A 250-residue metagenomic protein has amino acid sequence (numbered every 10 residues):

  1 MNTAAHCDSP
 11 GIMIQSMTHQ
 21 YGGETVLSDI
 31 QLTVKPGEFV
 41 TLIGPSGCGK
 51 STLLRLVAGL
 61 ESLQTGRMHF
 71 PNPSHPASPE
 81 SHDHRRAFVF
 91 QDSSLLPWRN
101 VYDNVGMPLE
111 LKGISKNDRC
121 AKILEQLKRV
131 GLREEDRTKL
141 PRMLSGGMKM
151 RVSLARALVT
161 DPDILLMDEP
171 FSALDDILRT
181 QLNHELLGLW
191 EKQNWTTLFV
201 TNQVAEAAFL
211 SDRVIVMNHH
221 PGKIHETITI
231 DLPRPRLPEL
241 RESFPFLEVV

Functional and structural regions predicted by a protein language model:
I43-P45: The feature captures the beta-strand-to-loop junction immediately N-terminal to the Walker
A58: Helix-to-loop junction immediately C-terminal to a conserved catalytic motif
P73-D92, W98-R99, L111, K116-C120 (+1 more regions): ABC ATPase NBD coupling module
Y102-E110, C120, L124, T229: Short helical segment in ABC ATPase nucleotide-binding domains corresponding to the A-loop/adjacent helical element
N117-E135, G188: Conserved ABC ATPase "signature" region
L140-L144, M148: Conserved ABC ATPase signature
L154: Hydrophobic anchor residue at the start of the ABC signature
T160: Conserved signature/switch motifs of ABC ATPase nucleotide-binding domains
